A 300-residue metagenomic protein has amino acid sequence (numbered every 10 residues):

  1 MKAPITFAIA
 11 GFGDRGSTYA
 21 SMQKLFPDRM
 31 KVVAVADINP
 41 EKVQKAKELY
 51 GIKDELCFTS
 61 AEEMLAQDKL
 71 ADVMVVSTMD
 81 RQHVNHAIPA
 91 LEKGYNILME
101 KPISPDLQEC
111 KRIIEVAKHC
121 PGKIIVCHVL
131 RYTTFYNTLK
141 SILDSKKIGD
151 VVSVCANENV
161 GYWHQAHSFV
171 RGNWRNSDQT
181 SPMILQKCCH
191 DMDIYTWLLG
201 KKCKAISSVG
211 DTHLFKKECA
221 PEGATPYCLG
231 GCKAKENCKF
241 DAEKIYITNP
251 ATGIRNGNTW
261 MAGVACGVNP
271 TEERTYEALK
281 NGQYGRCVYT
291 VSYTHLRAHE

Functional and structural regions predicted by a protein language model:
M1-I52: N-terminal Rossmann-like dinucleotide-binding module
G11, L130-L279: Predominantly a Rossmann-like dinucleotide-binding segment in NAD(P)-dependent oxidoreductases
G13, L56-V116: Beta-loop-alpha module in the N-terminal Rossmann-like domain of NAD(P)-dependent dehydrogenases, especially those
A34, V73, S153: Short, Asp-centered acidic motifs that coordinate Mg2+ and/or phosphate in catalytic or ligand-binding sites
R112-V129, D150-S153: Rossmann-fold dehydrogenase core element
T294-E300: Conserved small/polar residues in nucleotide/adenosyl-binding loops
